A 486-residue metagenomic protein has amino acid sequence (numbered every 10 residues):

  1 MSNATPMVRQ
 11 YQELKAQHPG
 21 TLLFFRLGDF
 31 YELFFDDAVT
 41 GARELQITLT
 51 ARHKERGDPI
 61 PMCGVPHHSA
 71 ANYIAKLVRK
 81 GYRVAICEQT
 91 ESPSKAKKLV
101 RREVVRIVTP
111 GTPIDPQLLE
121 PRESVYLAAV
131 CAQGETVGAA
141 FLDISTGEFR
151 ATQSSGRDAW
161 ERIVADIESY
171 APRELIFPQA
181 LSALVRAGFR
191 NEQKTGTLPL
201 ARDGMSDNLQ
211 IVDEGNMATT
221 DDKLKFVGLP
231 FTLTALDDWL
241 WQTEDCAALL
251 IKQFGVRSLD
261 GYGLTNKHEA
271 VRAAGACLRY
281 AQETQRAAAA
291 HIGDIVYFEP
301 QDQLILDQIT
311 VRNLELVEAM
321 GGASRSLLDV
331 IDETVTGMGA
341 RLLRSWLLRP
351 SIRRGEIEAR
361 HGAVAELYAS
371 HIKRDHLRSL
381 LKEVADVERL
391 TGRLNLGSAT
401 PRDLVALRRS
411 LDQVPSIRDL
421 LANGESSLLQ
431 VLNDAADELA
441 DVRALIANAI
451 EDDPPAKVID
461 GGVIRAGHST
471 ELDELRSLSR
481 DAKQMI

Functional and structural regions predicted by a protein language model:
M1-E366, S379-K382, D386-N395, A399-M485: Charged catalytic and DNA/RNA-contacting regions of genome-maintenance and nucleic-acid-processing enzymes
A369-K373: Conserved interaction-surface patches within small, structured recognition/assembly domains
